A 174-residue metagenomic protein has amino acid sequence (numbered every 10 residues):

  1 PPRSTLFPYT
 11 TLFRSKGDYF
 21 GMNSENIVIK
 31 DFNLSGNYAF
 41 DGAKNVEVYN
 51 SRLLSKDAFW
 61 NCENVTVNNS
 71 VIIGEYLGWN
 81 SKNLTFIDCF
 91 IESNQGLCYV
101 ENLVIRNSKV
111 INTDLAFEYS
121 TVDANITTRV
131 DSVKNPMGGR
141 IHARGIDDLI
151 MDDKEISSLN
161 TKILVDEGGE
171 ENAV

Functional and structural regions predicted by a protein language model:
P1-L12: Short, small-residue-biased leader/transition segments that mark boundaries at the very start of proteins
P2-S4, G17-G21, G36-F40, S55-F59 (+2 more regions): Tandem-repeat/low-complexity and Cys-motif detector
P8, M22-E25, K30-G36, D41-K44 (+1 more regions): Charge-rich, low-hydrophobicity low-complexity segments
S15, Y19, I72, N94 (+3 more regions): Intrinsically disordered, low-complexity segments enriched in small/polar residues
L34, G42, L53, N61 (+7 more regions): Extracellular beta-strand solenoids
N102-V174: Intrinsically disordered, low-complexity terminal regions
